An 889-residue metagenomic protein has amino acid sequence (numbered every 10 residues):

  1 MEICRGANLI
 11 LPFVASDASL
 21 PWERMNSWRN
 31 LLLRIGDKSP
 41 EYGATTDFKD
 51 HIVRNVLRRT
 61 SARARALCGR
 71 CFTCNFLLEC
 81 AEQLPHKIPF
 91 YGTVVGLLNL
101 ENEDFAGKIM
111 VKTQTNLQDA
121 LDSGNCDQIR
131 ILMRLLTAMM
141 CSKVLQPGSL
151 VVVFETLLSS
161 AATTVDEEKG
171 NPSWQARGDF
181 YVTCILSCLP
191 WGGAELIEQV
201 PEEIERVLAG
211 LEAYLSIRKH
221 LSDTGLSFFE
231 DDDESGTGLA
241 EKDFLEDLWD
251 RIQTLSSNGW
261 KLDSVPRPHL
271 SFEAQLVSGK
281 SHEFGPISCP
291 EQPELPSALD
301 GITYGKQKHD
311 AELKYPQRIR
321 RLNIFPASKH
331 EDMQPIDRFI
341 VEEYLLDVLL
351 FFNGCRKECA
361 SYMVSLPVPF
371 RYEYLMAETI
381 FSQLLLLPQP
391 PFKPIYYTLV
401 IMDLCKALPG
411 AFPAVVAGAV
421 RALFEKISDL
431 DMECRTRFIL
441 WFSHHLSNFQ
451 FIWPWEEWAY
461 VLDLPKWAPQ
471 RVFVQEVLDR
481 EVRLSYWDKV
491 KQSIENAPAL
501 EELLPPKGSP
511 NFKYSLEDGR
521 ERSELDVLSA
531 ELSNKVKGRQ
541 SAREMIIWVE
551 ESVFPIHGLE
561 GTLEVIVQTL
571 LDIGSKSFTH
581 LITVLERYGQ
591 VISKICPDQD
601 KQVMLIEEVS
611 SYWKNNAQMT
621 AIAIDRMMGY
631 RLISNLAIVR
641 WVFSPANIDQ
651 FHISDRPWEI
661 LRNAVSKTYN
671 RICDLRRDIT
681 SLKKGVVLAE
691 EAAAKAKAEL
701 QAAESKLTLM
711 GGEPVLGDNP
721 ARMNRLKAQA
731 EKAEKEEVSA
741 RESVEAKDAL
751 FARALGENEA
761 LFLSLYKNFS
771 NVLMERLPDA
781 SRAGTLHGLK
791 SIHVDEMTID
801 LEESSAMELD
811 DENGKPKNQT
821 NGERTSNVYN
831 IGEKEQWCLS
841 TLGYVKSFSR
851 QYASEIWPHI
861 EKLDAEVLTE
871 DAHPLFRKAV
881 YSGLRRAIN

Functional and structural regions predicted by a protein language model:
E2-N889: Eukaryotic alpha-helical solenoid repeat scaffolds
